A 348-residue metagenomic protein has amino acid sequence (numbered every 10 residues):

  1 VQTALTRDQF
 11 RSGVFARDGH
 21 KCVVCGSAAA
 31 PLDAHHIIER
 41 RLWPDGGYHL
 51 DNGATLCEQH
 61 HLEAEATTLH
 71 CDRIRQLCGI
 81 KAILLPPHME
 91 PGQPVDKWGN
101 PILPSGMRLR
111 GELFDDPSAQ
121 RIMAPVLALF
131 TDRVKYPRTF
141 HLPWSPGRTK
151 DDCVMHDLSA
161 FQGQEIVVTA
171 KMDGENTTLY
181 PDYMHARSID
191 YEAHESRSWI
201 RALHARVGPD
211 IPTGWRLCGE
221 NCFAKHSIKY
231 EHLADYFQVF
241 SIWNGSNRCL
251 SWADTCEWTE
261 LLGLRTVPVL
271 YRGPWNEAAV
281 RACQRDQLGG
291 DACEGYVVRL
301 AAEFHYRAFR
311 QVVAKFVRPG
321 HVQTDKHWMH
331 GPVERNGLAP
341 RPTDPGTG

Functional and structural regions predicted by a protein language model:
V1-K21, L42-D51: Short, charged surface segments at domain edges that flank catalytic/cofactor-binding sites
Q9, A29, G163: Short coil/loop residues immediately preceding or within conserved phosphate-binding loops of NTP-utilizing enzyme
G13-A16, V23-G26, G47, I228-H232 (+1 more regions): Short, conserved, surface-exposed binding loops centered on an aromatic residue
A16-R17, Q59, L261: Residues at alpha-helix termini
G19, A28-P31, P181-Y183, T213: Short glycine/proline-enriched coil/turn segments at helix->beta-strand junctions
V23-T55, A64-R75: Histidine-centered nuclease catalytic patch
H49-N52, E58-F130: A detector for short metal-coordination/catalytic motifs
F130-G348: Core nucleotide-handling region used for phosphoryl-transfer chemistry
